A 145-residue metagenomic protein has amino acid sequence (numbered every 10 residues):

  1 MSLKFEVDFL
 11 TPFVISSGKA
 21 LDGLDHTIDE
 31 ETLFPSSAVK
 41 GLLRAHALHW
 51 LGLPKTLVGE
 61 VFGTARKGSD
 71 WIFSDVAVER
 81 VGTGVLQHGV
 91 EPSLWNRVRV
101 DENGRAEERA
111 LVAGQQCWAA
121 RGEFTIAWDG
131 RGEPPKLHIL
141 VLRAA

Functional and structural regions predicted by a protein language model:
M1-A145: Small/polar/charged residue-enriched interaction surfaces, especially the RNA/DNA-contacting tracks of RNP/CRISPR
